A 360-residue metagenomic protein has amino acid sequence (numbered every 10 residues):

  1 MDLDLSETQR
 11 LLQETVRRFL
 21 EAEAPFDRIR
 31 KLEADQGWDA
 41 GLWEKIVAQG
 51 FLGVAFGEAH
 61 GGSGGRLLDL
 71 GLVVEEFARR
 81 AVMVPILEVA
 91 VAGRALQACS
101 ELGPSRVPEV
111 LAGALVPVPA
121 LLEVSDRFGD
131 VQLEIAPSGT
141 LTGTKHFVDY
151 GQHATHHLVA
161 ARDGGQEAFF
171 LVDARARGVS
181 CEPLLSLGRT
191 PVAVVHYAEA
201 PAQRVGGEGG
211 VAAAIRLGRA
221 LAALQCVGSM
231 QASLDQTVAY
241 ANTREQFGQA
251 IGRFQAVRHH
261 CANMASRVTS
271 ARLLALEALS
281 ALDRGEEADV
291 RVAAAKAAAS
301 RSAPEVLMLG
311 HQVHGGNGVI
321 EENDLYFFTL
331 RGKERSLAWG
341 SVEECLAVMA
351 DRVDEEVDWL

Functional and structural regions predicted by a protein language model:
M1-R80, C99, G113, T140 (+1 more regions): Alpha-helical interface subdomain recognition
M83-E101: N-terminal glycine-rich flavin-associated loop
L96-S100, V159-R162, L171-A174, H196-E199: Short beta-strand-to-turn element immediately C-terminal to the catalytic PLP-Schiff-base lysine in fold type I
A112-S125: A short, Trp-centered hydrophobic/proline-enriched beta-strand micro-motif
L115, G129, H153-T155, Q166 (+4 more regions): A generic structural signal for well-ordered coil/turn residues at beta-strand boundaries that shape enzyme active-site
A120, T144-G178: A short core secondary-structure module
F128-Q132, F147-D149, D173-R204: Flexible, small-/acidic-enriched active-site or ligand-binding loops
F128-T142, E286: Cytochrome P450 C-terminal beta-domain/meander region
